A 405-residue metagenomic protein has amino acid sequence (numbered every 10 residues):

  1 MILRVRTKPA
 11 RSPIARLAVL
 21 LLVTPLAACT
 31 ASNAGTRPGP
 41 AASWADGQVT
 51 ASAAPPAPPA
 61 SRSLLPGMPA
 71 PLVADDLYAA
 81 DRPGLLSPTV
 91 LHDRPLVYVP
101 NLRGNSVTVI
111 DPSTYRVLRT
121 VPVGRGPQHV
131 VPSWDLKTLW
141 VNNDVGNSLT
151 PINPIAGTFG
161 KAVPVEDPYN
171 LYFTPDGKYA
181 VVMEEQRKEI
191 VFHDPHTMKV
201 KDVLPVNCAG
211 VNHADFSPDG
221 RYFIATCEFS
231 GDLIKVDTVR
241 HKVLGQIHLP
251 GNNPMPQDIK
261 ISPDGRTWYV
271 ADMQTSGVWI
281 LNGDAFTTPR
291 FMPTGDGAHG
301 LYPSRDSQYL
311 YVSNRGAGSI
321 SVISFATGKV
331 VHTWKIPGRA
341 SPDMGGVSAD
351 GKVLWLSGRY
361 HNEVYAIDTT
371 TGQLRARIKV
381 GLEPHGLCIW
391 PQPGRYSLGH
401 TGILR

Functional and structural regions predicted by a protein language model:
M1-R11: N-terminal secretory signal peptides that target proteins for export/translocation
A10-I14, T371: Structural motif marking the loop-to-transmembrane transition
L17-A27: Bacterial N-terminal signal peptides
C29-R405: Predominantly soluble domains enriched in secretory-pathway, periplasmic, or organellar proteins
